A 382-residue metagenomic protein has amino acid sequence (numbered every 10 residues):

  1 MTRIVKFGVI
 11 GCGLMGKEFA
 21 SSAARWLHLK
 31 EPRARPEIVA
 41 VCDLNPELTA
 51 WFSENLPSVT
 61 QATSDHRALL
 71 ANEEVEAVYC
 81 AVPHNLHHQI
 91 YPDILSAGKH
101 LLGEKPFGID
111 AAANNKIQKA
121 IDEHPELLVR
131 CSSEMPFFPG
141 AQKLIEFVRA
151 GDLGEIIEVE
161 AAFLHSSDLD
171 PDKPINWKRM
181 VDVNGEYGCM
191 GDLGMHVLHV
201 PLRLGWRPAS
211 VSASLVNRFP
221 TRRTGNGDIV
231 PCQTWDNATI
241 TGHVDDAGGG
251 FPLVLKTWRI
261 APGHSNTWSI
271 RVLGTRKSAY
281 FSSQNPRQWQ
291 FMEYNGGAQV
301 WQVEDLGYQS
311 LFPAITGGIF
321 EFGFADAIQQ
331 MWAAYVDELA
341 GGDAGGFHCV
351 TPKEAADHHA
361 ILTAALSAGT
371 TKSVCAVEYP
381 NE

Functional and structural regions predicted by a protein language model:
M1-P57: N-terminal Rossmann-like dinucleotide-binding module
M1-V9, V303, S310, G317 (+3 more regions): Terminal low-complexity tails and localization/encapsulation signals of metabolic enzymes
K17-H28, I117-Q118, Q142-E146, A334-V336: Short, well-ordered amphipathic alpha-helices
R35-V39, E338-D357: Glycine- and charged-residue-rich phosphate/anionic-cofactor binding loop of Rossmann-like
T60-D65: Conserved SAM-binding strand-loop segment of SAM-dependent methyltransferases
A77, P83-H84, H88-P136, G151: Beta-strand-loop-alpha-helix segment that lines the small-molecule cofactor/substrate pocket of alpha/beta enzymes
L127, M135-C232, K372: Predominantly a Rossmann-like dinucleotide-binding segment in NAD(P)-dependent oxidoreductases
H199-N295, M331-A344, T363-A365, V377-E382: Contiguous beta-strand/loop segments that form the cofactor/metal-binding neighborhood of enzyme cores
